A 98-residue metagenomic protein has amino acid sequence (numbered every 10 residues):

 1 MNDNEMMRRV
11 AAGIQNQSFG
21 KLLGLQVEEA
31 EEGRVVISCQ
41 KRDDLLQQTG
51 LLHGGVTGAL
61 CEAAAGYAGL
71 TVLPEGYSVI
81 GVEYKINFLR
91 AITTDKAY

Functional and structural regions predicted by a protein language model:
M1-Y98: Terminal targeting signals and extreme-terminal segments of soluble enzymes
